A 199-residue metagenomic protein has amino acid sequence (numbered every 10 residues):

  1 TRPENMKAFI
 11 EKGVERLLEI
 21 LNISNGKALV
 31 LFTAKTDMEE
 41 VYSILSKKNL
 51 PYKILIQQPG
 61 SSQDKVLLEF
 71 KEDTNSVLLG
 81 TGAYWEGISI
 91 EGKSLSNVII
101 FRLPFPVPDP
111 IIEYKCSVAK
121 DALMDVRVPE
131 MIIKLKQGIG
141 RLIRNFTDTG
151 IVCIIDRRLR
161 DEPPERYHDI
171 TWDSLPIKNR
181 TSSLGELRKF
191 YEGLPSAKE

Functional and structural regions predicted by a protein language model:
T1-E199: ASCE RecA-like P-loop NTPase motor cores that couple ATP hydrolysis to mechanical translocation on nucleic acids
